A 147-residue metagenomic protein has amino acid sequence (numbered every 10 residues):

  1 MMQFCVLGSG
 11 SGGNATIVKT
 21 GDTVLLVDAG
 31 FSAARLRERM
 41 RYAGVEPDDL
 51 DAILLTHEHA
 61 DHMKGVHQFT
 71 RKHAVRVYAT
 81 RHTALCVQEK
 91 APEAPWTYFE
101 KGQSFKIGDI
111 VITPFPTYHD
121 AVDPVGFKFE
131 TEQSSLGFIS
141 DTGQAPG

Functional and structural regions predicted by a protein language model:
M1-A43, V125-S140: Conserved beta-strand hairpin/beta-sheet module of binuclear metal-dependent hydrolase folds, prominently
G8-S9, A29-F31, E58, H82 (+2 more regions): Active-site metal-binding loops of divalent metal-dependent hydrolases
G12, M63, A145-G147: Structural motif corresponding to alpha-helix initiation and N-cap regions
V18, D28, H57, V77 (+4 more regions): Divalent metal-coordination and catalytic microenvironments
G21, F69-R71, A91: Short glycine-enriched loop/turn motifs at secondary-structure junctions
A33-A79: Active-site metal-binding motif and surrounding structural segment of the metallo-beta-lactamase
V66-T70, A84, G147: Short amphipathic alpha-helical segments and helix-helix/interface helices
A79-Q133: Metallo-beta-lactamase
